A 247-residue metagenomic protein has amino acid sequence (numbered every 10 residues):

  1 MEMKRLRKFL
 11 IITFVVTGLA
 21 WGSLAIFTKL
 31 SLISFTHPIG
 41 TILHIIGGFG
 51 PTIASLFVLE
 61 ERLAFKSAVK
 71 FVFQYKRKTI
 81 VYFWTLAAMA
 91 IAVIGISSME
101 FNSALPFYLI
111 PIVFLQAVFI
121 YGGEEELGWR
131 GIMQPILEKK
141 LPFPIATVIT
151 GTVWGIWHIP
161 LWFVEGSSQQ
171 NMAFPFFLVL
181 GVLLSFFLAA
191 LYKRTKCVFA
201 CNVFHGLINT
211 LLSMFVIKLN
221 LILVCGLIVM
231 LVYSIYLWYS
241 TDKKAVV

Functional and structural regions predicted by a protein language model:
E2-V15, P38-G48, R62-I94, P106-L109 (+1 more regions): Interfacial transmembrane-helix boundary/kink motif in multi-pass membrane proteins
K8-E60, V81, F107-A117, I222-L231: Alpha-helical transmembrane segments in multi-pass membrane proteins
F14, F49, A87, F114-F119 (+5 more regions): Residue-level signature of the transmembrane alpha-helical core of multi-pass small-molecule transporters
V16-L24, G47-S55, M89-V93, T150 (+5 more regions): Alpha-helical transmembrane segments of multipass membrane proteins
E61-A64, I235-V247: Membrane-interface capping segments at transmembrane-helix boundaries
S103-L115, G166-V179: Juxtamembrane helix-entry segments on the extracytoplasmic side of multipass membrane proteins
E124-G151, K193-C197: Membrane-interface helix/loop boundary segments of multi-pass membrane proteins
M172-V229: Functionally important transmembrane alpha-helices
